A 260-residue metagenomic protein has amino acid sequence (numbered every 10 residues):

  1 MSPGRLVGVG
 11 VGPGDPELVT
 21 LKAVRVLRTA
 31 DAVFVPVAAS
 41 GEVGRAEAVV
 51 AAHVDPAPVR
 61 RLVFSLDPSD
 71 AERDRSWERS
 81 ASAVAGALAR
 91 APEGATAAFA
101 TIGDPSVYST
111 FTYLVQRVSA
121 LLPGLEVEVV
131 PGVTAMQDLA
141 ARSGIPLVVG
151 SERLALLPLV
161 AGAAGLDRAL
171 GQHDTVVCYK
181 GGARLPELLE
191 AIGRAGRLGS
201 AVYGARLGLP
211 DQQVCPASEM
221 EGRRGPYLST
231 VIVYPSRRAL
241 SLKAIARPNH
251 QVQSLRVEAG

Functional and structural regions predicted by a protein language model:
M1-F64, D167-L170, Y203, L209 (+1 more regions): Glycine-rich, flexible N-terminal cofactor/catalytic loop recognition
L6, L170-G260: A contiguous loop/helix-start segment that scaffolds small-molecule binding in enzyme catalytic cores
P13-P16, A39, D67, I102-S106 (+3 more regions): Short glycine-rich anion-binding loops that position phosphate/pyrophosphate groups of nucleotides and phosphorylated
K22, A83, G162-L166: Short acidic active-site motifs
V35-P36, R61, F99-T101, V127-G132 (+3 more regions): General beta-strand structural signal in soluble alpha/beta enzymes
V54-D55, S119-E126, A195-R197: Short helix-capping segments at alpha-helix termini
R60-G94, F99: Glycine/small-residue-rich loop that forms an oxyanion/phosphate-binding "nest" at active or ligand-binding sites
G103-Q172, G222, S236-A239: Class I SAM-dependent methyltransferase SAM-binding "motif I" and its flanking Rossmann-like core
